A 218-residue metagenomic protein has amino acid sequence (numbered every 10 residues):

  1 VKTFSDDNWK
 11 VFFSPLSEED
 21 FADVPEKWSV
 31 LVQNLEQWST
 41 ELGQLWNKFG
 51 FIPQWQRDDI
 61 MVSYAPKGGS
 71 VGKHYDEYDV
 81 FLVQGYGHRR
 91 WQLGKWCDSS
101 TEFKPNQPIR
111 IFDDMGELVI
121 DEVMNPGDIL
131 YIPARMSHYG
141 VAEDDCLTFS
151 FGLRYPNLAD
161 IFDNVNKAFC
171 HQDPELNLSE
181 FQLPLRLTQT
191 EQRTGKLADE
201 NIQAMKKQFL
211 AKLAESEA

Functional and structural regions predicted by a protein language model:
V1-A65, T188-R193, D199-A218: Transition-metal
S63-P66, D76-C97, N106, F112-D114 (+1 more regions): Short, conserved beta-strand element in jelly-roll/cupin
V71-Y75, V83, V141: Short histidine-centered beta-strand/loop micro-motifs that create catalytic or ligand/metal-coordination sites
D79, D98-F103, C146-T148, L158: A short alpha->loop->secondary-structure connector
G85, L93, E122-S137, V141: Conserved metal-binding segment of the jelly-roll/cupin
K104-N106, R110-D114, M124, D128-I132: Functional cores that coordinate and move charged inorganic groups
I111-V123, Y139-A218: Fe(II)/2-oxoglutarate
